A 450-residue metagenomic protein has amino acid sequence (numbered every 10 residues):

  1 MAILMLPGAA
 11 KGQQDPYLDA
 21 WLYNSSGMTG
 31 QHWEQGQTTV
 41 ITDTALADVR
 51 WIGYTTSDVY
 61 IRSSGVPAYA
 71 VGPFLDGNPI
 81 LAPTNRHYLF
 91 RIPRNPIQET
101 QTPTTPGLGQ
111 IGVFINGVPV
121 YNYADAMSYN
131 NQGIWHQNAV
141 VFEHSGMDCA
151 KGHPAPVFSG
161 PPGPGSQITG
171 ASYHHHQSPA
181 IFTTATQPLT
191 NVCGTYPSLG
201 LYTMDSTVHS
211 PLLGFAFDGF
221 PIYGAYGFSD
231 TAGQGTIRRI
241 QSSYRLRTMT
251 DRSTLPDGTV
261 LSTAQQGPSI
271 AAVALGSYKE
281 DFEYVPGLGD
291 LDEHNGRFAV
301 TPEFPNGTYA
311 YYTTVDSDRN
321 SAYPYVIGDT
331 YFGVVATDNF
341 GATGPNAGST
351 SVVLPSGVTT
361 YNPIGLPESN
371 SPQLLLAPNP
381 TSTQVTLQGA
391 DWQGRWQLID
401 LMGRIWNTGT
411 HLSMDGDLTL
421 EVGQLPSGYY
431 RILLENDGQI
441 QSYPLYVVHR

Functional and structural regions predicted by a protein language model:
M1-M5: Bacterial N-terminal signal peptides
L6, K11, P367-A377, T381-R450: C-terminal outer-membrane/trafficking sorting elements
G12-G77, S317, Y323, I327-L366 (+4 more regions): Sequence termini and other peripheral, non-core segments
Q13-D148: Solvent-exposed N-terminal domain segments of exported/luminal and surface proteins
P96, A124-A126, Q177-P179, Y226-F228 (+4 more regions): A mature extracytoplasmic/lumenal domain signature
T102-F220, A225-F228: Extracellular-facing segments of soluble proteins and assemblies that are Gly/Ser/Thr-biased and enriched in aromatics
S128, S229-D230, H411-D415: A short acidic/small-residue loop/turn micro-motif
D218-F220, A225-G341, T359: Extended, compositionally biased non-globular segments
